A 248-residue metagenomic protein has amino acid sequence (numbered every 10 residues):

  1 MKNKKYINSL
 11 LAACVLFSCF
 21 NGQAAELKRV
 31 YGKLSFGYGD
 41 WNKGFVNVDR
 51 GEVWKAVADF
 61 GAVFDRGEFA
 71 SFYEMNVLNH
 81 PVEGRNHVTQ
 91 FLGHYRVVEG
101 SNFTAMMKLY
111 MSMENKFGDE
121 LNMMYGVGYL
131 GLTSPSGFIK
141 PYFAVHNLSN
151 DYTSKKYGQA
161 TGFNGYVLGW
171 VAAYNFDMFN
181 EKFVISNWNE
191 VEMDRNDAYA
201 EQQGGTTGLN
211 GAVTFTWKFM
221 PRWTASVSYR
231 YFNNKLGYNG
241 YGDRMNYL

Functional and structural regions predicted by a protein language model:
M1-R29: Cleavable N-terminal export/targeting peptides
A24-N76: Short glycine/proline- and aromatic-enriched beta-strand/turn motifs that initiate or cap beta-hairpins
L34-Y38, S71-M75, M107-M111, P141-N147 (+2 more regions): Transmembrane beta-barrel strands of outer-membrane/channel proteins
D40-V46, V77-P81, E99, M111-F117 (+5 more regions): Gram-negative outer-membrane beta-barrel proteins
E52-A56, E83-T89, D119-Y125, A160-L168 (+2 more regions): Residues that define the transmembrane beta-barrel architecture of outer-membrane proteins
A58-A62, F91-Y95, Y125-L132, L168-Y174 (+2 more regions): Residues on the lipid-exposed face of transmembrane beta-strands in outer-membrane beta-barrel proteins
R66-S71, V98-A105, T133-P141, F176-S186 (+1 more regions): Repeated loop/turn-to-beta-strand initiation elements of outer-membrane beta-barrel proteins
T214-L248: Predominantly the C-terminal beta-signal and adjacent terminal strand-loop region of outer-membrane beta-barrel
